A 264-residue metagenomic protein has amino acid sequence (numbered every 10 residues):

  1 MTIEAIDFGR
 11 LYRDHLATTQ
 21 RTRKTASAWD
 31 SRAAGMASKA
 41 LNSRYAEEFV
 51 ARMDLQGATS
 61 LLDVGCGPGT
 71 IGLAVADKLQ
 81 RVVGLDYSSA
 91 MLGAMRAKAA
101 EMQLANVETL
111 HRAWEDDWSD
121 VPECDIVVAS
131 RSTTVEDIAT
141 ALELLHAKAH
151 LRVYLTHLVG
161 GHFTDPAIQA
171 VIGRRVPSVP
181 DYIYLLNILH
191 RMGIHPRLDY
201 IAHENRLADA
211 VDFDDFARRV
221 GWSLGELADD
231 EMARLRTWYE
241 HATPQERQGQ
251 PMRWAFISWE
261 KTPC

Functional and structural regions predicted by a protein language model:
M1-Q56: Conserved class I S-adenosyl-L-methionine
A58-G67: Conserved class I S-adenosyl-L-methionine
P68-E115: Class I SAM-dependent methyltransferase SAM/SAH-binding core
D125-A139: A short SAM/SAH-binding and catalytic strip from SAM-dependent methyltransferases
H150-G160: Conserved beta-strand signature within the Rossmann-like core of class I S-adenosyl-L-methionine
L158-V176: Short, glycine-/aromatic-enriched active-site segment of Class I SAM-dependent methyltransferases
S178-G193: Short alpha-helix
R197-C264: Conserved Class I S-adenosyl-L-methionine
